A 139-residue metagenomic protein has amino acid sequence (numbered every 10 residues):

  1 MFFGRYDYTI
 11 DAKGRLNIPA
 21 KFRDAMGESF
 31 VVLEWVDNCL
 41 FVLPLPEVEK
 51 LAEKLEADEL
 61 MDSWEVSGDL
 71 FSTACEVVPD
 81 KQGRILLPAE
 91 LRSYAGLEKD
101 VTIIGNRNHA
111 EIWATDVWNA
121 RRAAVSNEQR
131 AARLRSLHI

Functional and structural regions predicted by a protein language model:
M1-Y8, A12, K21-Q82, E90-I139: Flexible "stalk/tail and boundary" regions
